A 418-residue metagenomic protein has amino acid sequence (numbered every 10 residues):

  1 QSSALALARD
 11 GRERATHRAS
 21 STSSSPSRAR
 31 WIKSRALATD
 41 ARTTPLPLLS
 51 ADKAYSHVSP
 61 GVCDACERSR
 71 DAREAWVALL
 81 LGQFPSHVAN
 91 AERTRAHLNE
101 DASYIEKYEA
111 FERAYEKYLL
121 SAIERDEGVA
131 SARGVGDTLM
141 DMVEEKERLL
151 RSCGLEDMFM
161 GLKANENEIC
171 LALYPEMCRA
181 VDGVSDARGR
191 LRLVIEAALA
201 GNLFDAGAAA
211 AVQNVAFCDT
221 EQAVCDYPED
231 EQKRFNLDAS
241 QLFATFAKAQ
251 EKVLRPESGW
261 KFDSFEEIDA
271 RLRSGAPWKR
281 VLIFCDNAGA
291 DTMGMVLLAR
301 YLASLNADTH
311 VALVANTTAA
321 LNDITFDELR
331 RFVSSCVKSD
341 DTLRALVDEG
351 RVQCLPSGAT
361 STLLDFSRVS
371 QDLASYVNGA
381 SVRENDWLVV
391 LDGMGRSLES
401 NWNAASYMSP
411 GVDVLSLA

Functional and structural regions predicted by a protein language model:
Q1-A15, A19: N-terminal chloroplast transit peptides
D10, S25, S406-Y407: Intrinsically disordered Ser/Thr phosphorylation hotspots
H17-A41: N-terminal organelle-targeting presequences
D40-T43, V314-A319, I324-A418: C-terminal functional extensions of proteins
A41-R280: Electropositive, gly/pro-rich neighborhoods at or near active sites that engage anionic ligands
K279-R280, A307-A312, D413: Residues at the starts of beta-strands that form the adenosine-phosphate
R280-N287, V314: Short glycine-rich or small-residue beta-strand-to-loop segments that form or flank ligand, phosphate, metal/Fe-S
G289-A307: Histidine-anchored nucleotide/phosphate-binding helix
